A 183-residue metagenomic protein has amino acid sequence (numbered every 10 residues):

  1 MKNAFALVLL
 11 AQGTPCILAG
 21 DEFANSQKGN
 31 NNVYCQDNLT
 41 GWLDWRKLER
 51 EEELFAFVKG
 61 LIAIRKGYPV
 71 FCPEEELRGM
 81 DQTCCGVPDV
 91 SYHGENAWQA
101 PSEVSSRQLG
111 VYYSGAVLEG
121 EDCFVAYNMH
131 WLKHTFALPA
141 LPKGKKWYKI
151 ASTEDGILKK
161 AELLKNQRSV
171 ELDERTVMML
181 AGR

Functional and structural regions predicted by a protein language model:
K2-R183: Carbohydrate-interacting/catalytic domains
